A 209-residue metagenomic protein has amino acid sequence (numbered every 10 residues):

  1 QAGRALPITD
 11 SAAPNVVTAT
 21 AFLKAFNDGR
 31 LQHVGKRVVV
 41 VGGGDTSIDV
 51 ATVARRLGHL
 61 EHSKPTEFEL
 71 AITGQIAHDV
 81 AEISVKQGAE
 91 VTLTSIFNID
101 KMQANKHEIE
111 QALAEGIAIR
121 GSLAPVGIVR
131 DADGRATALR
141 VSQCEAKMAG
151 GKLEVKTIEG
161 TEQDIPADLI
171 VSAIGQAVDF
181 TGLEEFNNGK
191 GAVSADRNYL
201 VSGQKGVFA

Functional and structural regions predicted by a protein language model:
Q1-A209: Residues forming the flavin
